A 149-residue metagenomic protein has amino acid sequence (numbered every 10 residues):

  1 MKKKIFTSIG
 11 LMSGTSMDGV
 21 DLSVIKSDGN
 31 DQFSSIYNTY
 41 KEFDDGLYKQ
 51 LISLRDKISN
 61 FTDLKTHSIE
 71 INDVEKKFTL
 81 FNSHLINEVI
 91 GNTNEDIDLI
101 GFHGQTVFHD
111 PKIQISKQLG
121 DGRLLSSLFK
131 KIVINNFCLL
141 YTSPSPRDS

Functional and structural regions predicted by a protein language model:
K3-S8: Extreme N-terminal starter segment of soluble prokaryotic enzymes
G10-M12, G101-H103, N136: Short beta-strand segments
M12, S16-I69: Short glycine-rich, Thr/Ser-proximal phosphate-binding strand/loop in the N-terminal lobe of ATP-dependent enzymes
V24-D31, I113-L124: A glycine- and small-aliphatic-rich helix-loop capping segment at beta-alpha/alpha-beta transitions that lines
F61-G120: Short beta-strand-loop/turn "lid" adjacent to the catalytic site in phosphate-handling enzymes
L124-L140: Conserved catalytic cysteine-centered active-site region of acyl-thioester-dependent Claisen-condensing enzymes
Y141-S149: Single conserved hydrophobic/aromatic residue that forms the stacking wall/gate of nucleotide- or nucleobase-binding
